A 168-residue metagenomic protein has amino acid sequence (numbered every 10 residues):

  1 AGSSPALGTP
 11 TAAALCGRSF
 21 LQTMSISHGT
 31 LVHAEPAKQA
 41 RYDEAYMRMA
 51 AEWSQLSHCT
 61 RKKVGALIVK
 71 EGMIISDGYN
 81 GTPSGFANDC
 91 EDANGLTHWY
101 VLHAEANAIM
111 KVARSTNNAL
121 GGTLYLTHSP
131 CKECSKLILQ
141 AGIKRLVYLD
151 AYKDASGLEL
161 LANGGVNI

Functional and structural regions predicted by a protein language model:
A1-S4, G8-T9, C16, T23: Short, positively charged low-complexity motifs
S4-A12, V32, V64: N-terminal cationic amphipathic segment used for targeting or macromolecule association
L21-I168: Zinc-dependent deaminase catalytic domain
